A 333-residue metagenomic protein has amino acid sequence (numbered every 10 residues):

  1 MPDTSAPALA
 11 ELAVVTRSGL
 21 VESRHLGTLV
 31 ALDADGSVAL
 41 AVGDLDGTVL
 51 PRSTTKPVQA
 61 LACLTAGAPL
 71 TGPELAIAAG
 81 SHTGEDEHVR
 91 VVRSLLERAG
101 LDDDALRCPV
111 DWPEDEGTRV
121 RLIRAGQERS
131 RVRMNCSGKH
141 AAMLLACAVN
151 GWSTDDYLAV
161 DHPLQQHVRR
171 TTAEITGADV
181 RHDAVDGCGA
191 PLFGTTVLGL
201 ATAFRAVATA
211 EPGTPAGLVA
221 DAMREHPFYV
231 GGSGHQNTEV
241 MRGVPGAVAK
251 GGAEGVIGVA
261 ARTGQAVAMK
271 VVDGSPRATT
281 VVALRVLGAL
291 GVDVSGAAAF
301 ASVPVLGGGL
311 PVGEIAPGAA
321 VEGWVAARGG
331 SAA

Functional and structural regions predicted by a protein language model:
M1-A6, P73-V180: Active-site-adjacent helix/loop patches that line small-molecule binding or acyl-intermediate pockets
M1-D46: Beta-lactamase-like hydrolase cores
V21-L26, T55, G251-A253: Short, flexible loop/turn motifs enriched in small residues
V42-L50, A78-H82, A125-M134, V185-P191 (+1 more regions): A short glycine/serine-rich beta->alpha loop
P51-A68, D86-E87: Active-site SXXK
L61-P69, E97, A146-N150, T202-T209 (+1 more regions): Short glycine/serine- and small hydrophobic-enriched flexible loop segments
H162, T172, D179-F228, G258: Penicillin-binding protein/beta-lactamase superfamily catalytic region
T209-A333: Structured C-terminal helix/loop/strand segments within mature extracytoplasmic catalytic/sensor domains
